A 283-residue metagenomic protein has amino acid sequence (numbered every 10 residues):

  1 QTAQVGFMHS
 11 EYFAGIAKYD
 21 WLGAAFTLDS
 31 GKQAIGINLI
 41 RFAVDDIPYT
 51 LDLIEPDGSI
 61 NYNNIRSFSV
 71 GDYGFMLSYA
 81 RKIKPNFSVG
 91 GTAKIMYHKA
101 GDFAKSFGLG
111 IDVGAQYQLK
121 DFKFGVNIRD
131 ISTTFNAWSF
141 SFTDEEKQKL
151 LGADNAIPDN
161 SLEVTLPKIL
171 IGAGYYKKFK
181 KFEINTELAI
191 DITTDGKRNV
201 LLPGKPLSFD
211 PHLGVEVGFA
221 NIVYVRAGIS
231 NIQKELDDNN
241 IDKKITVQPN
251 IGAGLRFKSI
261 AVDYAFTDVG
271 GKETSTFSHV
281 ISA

Functional and structural regions predicted by a protein language model:
Q1-A283: Subset of outer-membrane beta-barrel
